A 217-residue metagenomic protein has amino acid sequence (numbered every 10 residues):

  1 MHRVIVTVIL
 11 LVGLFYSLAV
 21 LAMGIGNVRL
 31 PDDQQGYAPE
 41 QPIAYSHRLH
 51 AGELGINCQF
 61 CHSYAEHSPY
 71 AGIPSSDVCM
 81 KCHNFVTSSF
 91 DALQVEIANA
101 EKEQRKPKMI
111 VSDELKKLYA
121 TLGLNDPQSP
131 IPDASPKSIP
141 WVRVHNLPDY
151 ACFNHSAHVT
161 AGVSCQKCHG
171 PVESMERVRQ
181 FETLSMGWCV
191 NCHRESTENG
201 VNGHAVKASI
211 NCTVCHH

Functional and structural regions predicted by a protein language model:
V4-I5, C168: A generic hydrophobic-segment detector
V6-G24: Hydrophobic membrane-insertion alpha-helices, especially the h-region of bacterial N-terminal signal peptides
L11, P31-D32, E40, A134 (+1 more regions): Hydrophobic alpha-helical segments, principally membrane-spanning helices and signal/leader peptides
L11-S17, Q34-Y37, R105-P107: Short low-complexity stretches enriched in small and charged residues
L21-Y37: Aromatic-capped interface at the extracytoplasmic side of an N-terminal signal-anchor transmembrane helix
R29, A38-F90, P148-H217: Sequence context surrounding c-type heme c attachment/ligation sites in exported
V86-D149, N202-H217: Primarily the internal scaffold of c-type cytochrome electron-transfer domains, especially repeated/multiheme c-type
